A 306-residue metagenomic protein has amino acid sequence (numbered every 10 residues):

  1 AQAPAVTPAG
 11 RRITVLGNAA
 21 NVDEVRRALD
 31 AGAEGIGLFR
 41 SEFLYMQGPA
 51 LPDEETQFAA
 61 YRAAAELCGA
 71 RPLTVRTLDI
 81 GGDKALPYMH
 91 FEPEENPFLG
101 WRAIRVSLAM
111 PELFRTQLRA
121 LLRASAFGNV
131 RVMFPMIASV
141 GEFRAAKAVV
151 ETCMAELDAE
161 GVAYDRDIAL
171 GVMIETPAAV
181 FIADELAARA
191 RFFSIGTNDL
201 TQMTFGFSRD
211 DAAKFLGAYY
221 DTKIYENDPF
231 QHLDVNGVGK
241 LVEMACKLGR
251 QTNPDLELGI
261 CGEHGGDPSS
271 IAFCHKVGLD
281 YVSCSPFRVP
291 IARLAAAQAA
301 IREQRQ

Functional and structural regions predicted by a protein language model:
A1-Q306: Conserved alpha/beta-domain cores
